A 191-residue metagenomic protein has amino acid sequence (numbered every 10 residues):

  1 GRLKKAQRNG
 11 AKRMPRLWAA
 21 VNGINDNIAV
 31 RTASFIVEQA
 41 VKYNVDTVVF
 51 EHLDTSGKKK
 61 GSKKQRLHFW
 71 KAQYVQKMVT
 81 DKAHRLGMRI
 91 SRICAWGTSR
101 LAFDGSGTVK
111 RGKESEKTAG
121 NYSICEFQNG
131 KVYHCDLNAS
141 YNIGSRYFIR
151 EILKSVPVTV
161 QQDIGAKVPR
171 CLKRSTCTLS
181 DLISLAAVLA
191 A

Functional and structural regions predicted by a protein language model:
G1-A191: Positively charged, helix-rich recognition surfaces that bind polyanionic ligands
